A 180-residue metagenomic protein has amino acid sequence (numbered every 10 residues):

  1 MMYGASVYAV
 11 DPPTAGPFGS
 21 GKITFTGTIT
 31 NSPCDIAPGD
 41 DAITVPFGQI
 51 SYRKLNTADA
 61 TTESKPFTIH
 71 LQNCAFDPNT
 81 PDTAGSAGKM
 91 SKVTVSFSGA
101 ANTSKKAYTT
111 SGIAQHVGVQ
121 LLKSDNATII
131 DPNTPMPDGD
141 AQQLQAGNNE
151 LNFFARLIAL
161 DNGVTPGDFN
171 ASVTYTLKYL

Functional and structural regions predicted by a protein language model:
Y3-L180: Mature extracellular/passenger domains of Gram-negative fimbrial/pilin and adhesin proteins
